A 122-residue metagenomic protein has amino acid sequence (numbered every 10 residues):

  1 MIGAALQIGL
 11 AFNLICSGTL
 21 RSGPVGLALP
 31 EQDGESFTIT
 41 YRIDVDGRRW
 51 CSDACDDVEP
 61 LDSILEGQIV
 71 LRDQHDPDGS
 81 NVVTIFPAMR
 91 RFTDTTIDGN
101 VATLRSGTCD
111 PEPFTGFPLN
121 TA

Functional and structural regions predicted by a protein language model:
M1-I15, R21-P24, E112-A122: Amphipathic/hydrophobic helical signal segments and adjacent flexible N-terminal regions that mediate secretion
I2-A11, P30, T40-V45, L71 (+1 more regions): Classical cleavable N-terminal Sec signal peptides
I2-A5, S36-I43, M89-G99: Short, intrinsically disordered, charge-biased short linear motifs at domain edges
I15-R49, P77-P87, L104: Short, solvent-exposed loop/hinge segments that bridge or flank secondary-structure elements
G18, D53, D57, P111-E112: Disulfide-rich extracellular modules and peptides
G23-A28, C55-L65, G116-A122: Extracellular/mature segments of secreted proteins
R49-T84: Contiguous, well-ordered beta-strand patches that form the walls/edges of small beta-barrel/beta-sandwich domains
R72-A122: Beta-sheet ligand-binding and adhesion/scaffold domains
